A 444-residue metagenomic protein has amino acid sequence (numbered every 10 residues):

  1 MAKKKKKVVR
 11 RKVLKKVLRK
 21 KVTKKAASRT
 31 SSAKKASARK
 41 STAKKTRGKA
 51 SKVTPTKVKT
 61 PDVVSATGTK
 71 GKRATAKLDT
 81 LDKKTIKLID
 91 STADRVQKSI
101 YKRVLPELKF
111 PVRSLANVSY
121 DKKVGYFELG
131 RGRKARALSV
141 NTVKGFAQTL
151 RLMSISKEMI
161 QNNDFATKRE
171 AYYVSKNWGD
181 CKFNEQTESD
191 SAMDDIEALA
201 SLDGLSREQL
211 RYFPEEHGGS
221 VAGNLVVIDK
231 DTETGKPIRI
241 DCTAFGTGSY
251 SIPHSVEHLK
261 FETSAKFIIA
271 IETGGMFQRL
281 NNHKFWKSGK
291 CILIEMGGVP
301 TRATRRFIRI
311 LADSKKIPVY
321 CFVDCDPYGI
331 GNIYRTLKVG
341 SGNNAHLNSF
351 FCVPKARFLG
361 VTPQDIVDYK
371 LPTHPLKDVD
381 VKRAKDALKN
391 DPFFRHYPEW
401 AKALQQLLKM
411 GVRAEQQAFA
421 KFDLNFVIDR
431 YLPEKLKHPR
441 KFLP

Functional and structural regions predicted by a protein language model:
A2-K4, R39, K44-P318, P327-P444: Nucleic-acid enzyme cleavage-core boundary/entry regions
V8-V9, V13-A50: Low-complexity, polybasic segments enriched for Lys interleaved with small residues
D324: Active-site glycine-centered loops adjacent to acidic/histidine catalytic or metal-binding residues that shape
